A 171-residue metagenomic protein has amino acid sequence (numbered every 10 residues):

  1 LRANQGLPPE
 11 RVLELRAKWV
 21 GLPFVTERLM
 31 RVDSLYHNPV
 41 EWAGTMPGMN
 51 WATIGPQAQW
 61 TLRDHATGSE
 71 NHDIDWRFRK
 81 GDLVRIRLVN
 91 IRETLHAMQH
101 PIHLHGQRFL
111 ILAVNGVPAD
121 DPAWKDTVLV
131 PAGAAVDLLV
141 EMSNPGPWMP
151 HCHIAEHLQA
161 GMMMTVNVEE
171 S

Functional and structural regions predicted by a protein language model:
L1-S171: Copper-binding active sites and cupredoxin-like electron-transfer domains, recognizing His/Cys-rich ligand loops
